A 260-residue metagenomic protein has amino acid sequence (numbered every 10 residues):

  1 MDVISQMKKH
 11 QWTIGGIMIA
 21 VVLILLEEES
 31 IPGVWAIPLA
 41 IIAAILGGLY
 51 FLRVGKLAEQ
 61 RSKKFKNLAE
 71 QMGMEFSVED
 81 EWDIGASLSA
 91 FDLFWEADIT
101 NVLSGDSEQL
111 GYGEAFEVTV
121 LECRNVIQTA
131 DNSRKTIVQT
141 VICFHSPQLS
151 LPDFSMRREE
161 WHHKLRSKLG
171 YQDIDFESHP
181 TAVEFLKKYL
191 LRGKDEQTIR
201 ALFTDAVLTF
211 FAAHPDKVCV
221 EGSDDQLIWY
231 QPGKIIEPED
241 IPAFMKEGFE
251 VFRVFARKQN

Functional and structural regions predicted by a protein language model:
M1-G16: Juxtamembrane interface helix immediately N-terminal to a transmembrane segment
V3-I4, K64-E81, G85-A86, F91-N260: Charged, low-complexity intrinsically disordered regions
I14-E28: N-terminal signal sequences
G15-G16, G47-G48, G105: Small side chains
L25-S30, L49-R53: Short hydrophobic alpha-helical membrane-anchoring segments
L26-A43: Hydrophobic alpha-helical transmembrane segments
L39, A44-Q71: Transmembrane-cytosolic junction motif
